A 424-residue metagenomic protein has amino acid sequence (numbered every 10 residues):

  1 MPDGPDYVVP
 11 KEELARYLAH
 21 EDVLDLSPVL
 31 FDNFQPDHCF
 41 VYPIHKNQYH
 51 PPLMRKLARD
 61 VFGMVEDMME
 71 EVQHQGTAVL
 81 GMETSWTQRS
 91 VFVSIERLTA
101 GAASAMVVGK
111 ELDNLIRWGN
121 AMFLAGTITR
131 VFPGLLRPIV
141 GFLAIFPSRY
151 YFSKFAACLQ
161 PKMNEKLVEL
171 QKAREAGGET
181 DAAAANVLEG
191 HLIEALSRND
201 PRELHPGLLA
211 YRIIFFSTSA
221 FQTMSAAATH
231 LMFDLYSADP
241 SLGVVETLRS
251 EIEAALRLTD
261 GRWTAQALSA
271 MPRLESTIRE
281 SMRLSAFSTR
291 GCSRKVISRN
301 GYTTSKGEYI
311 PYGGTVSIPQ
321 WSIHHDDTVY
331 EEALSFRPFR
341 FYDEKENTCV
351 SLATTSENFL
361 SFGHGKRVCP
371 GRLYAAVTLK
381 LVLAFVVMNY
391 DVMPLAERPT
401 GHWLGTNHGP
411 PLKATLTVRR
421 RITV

Functional and structural regions predicted by a protein language model:
M1-K46, D60, D67, N358: N-terminal membrane-proximal hinge/A-helix region immediately C-terminal to the signal-anchor transmembrane segment
L53, Y342-K380, L404: Cytochrome P450 heme-thiolate "Cys pocket" and heme-binding signature region
V65-A228: Cytochrome P450 heme-thiolate monooxygenase catalytic core
T223-E251, P370-Y390: Cytochrome P450 catalytic-core helices
A254-E308, V316-S317, D327: Conserved cytochrome P450 K-helix E-x-x-R motif and the immediately C-terminal K′/meander segment
E308, T406-V424: C-terminal helix/juxtamembrane-tail motif
I318-C349: Conserved cytochrome P450 K-helix/beta-meander segment immediately N-terminal to the heme-binding cysteine loop
T354-T355, R372-P411: Cytochrome P450 heme-binding "Cys pocket" and the immediately downstream C-terminal segment
